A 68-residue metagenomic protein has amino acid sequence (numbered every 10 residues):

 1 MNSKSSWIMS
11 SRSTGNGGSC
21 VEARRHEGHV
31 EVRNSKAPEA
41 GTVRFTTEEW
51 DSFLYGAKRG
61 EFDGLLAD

Functional and structural regions predicted by a protein language model:
M1-D68: Positively charged, low-complexity terminal tracts and the immediately adjacent first secondary-structure elements
